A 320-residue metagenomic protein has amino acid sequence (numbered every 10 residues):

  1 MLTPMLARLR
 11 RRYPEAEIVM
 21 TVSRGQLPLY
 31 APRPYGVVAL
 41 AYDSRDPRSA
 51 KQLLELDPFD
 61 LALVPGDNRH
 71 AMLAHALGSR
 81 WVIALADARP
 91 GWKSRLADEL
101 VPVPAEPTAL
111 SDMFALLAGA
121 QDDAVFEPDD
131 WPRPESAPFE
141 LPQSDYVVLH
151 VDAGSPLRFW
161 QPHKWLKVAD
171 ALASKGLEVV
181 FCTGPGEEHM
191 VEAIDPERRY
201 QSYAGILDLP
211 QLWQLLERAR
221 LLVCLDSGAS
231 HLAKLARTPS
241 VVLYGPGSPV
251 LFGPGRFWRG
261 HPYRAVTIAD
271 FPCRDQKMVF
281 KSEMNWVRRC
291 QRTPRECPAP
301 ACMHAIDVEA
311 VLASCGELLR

Functional and structural regions predicted by a protein language model:
M1-R320: Catalytic machinery of carbohydrate-active enzymes, primarily nucleotide-sugar-dependent glycosyltransferases
